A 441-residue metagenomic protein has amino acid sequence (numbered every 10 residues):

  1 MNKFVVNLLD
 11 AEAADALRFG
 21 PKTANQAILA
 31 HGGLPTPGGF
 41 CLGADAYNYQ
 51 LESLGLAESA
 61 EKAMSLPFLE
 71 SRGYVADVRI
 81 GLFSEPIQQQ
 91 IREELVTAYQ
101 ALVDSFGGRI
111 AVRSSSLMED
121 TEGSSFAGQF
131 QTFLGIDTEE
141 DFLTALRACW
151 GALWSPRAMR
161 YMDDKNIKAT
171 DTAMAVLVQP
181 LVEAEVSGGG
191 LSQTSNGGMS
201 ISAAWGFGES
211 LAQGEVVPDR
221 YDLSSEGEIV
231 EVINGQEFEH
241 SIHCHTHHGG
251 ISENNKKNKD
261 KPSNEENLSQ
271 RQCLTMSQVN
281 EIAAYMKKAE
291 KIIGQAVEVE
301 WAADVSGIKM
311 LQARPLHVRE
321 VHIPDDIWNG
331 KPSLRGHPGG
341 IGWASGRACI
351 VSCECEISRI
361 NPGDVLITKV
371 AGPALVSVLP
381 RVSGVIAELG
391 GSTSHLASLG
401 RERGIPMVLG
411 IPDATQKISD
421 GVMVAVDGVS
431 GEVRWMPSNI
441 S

Functional and structural regions predicted by a protein language model:
M1-L177, V186, S269-Q270, I341-C353 (+3 more regions): N-terminal beta-alpha lobe that positions the nucleotide/phosphoryl donor in ATP/NTP-coupled carboxylate activation
I28, A111-R113, S125, F133 (+11 more regions): Structured core elements
P35, A296, G404-P406: Residue-level detector of anion-binding/catalytic polar loops
L42-S59, G227, G249, K291-K331 (+1 more regions): Terminal amphipathic helices with adjacent charged low-complexity linkers/tails
L56-A57, L211, V318, G342-I360 (+2 more regions): Acidic, glycine-rich flexible loop/linker segments
S116, P180-V182, W205, A303-V305: Short, flexible loop/turn elements at secondary-structure junctions
A127-R157, A184, G188-H247, A313-P338 (+5 more regions): Extended active-site and interfacial segments that coordinate phosphate-rich ligands in large catalytic machineries
A203-E298, A303: Conserved catalytic alpha/beta cores of large enzymes that bind or transform nucleotide phosphates and polynucleotides
